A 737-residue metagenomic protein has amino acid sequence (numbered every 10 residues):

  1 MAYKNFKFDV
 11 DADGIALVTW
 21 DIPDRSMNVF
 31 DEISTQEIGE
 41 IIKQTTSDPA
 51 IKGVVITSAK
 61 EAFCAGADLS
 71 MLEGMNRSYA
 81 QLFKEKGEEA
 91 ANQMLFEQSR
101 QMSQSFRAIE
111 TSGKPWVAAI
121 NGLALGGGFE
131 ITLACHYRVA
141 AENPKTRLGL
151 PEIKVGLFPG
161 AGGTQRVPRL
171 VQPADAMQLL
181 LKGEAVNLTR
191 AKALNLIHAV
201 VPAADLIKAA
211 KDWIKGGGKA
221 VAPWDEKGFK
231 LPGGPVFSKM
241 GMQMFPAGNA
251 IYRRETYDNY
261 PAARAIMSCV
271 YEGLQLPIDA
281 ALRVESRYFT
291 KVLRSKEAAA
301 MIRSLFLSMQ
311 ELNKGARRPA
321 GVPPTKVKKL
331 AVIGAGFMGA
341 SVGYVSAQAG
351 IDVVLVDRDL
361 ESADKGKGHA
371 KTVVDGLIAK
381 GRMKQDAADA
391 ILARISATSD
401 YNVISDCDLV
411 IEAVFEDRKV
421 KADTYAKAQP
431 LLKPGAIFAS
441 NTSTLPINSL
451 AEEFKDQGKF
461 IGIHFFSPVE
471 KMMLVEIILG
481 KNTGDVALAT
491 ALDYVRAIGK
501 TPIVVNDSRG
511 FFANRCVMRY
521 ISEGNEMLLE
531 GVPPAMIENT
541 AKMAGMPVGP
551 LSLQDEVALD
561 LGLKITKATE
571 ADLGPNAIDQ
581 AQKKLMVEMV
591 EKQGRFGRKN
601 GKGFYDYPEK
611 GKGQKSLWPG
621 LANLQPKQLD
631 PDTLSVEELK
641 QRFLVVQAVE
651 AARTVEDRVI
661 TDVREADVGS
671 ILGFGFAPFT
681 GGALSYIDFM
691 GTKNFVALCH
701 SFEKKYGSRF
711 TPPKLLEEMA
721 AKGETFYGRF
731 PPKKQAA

Functional and structural regions predicted by a protein language model:
M1-T57: Conserved CoA-thioester-binding segment of acyl-CoA-metabolizing enzymes
K4-F6, D11-D13, D21, L72-Q81 (+5 more regions): N-terminal glycine-rich phosphate-binding loop for ADP-containing cofactors
I15-T19, E37, V55-T57, V117-A119 (+3 more regions): Structural motif
I33, S47, K60-R77, F106: Amphipathic alpha-helical interaction surfaces in cytosolic regulatory modules
E61-A65, L125-G126, I404, L445-P446: Short, active-site-adjacent cap segments at secondary-structure transitions
S105-A118: Conserved catalytic cysteine-centered active-site region of acyl-thioester-dependent Claisen-condensing enzymes
A118-G128: Gly/Ser-rich catalytic serine loop of serine hydrolases
